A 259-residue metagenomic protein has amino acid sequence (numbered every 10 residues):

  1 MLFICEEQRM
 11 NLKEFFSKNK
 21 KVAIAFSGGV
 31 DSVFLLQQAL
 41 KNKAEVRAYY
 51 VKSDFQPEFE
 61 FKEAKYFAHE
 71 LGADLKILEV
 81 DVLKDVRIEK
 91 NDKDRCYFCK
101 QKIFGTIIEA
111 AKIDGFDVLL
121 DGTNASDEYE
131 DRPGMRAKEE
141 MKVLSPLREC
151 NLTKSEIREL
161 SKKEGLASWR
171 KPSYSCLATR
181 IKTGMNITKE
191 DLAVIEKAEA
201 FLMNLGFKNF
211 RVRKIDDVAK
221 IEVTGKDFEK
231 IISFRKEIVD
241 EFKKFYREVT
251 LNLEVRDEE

Functional and structural regions predicted by a protein language model:
L2-A137, K142-K163, N204, A219 (+2 more regions): ATP-dependent adenylation/nucleotidyltransferase module used to activate substrates
A25, C176, E222: Conserved beta-strand segments that form the floor/walls of ligand-binding pockets within enzyme and binding domains
L83, K182-G184, K226-D227: A short, flexible beta-alpha/helix-coil linker loop
R95, I187-E190, E229-F234: Alpha-helix N-cap and loop-to-helix initiation/capping positions
L119-D121, R148-K154, R158-L202, G206-V212: Mid-to-C-terminal catalytic subdomains of enzymes that bind/position adenosyl phosphate moieties or nucleic-acid
K214-S233: A short interface-forming secondary-structure element
T250-E259: Short proline/glycine- and acidic-rich turn/helix-capping motifs at secondary-structure junctions
